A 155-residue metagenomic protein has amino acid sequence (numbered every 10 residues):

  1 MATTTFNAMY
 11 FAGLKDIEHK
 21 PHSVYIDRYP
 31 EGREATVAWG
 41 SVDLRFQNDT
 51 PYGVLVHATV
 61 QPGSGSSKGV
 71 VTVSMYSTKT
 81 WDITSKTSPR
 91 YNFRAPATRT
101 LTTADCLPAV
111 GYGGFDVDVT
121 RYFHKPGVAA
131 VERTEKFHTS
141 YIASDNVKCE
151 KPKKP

Functional and structural regions predicted by a protein language model:
M1-P155: Well-ordered beta-sheet/strand-loop patches within structured domains
